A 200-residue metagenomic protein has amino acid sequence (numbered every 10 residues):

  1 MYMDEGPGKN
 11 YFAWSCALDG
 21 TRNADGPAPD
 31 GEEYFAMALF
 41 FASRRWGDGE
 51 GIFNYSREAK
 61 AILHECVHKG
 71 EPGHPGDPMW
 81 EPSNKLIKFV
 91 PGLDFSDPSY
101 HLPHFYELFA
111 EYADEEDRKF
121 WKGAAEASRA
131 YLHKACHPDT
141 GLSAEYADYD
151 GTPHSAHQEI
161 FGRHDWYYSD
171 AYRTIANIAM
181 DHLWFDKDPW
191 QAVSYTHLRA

Functional and structural regions predicted by a protein language model:
M1, Y34-E50, H101-E116, R173-K187: Well-ordered alpha-helical scaffold segments within catalytic/enzyme domains
M1-E32, A38: N-terminal carbohydrate-binding/catalytic regions of secreted carbohydrate-active enzymes
L18-E32, L86-S99, T152-A171: Solvent-exposed loop and edge beta-strand segments that line ligand/cofactor-binding and catalytic clefts
A28-L39, W46, E50-I62, K69: Outer membrane beta-barrel
I52-A156: A surface/extracellular/periplasmic glyco- and lipid-processing/surface-interacting theme
S143-A179, F185-Y195: Cytosolic regulatory protein-protein interaction regions
T196-A200: Conserved small/polar residues in nucleotide/adenosyl-binding loops
